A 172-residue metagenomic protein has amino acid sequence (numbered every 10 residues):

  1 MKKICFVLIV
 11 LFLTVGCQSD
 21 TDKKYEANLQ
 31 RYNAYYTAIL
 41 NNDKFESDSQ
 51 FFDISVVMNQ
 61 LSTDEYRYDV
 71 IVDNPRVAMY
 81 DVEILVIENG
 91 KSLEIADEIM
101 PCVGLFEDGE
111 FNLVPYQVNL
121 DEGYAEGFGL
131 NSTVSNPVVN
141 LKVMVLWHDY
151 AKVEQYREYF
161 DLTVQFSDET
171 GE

Functional and structural regions predicted by a protein language model:
M1-I4: Positively charged n-region of N-terminal signal peptides that target proteins for export
V7: Extended basic-aromatic, gly/pro-enriched interface segments that bind polyanionic ligands
L13-G16: C-terminal motif of bacterial Sec signal peptides marking the signal peptidase cleavage site
Q18-G104, Q117-N119: N-terminal export/targeting and maturation segments
P75-A78, D149-Y156: Short, cysteine-centered beta-strand-loop-beta hairpins and adjacent loop/turn segments enriched in charged/polar
L93-V153: Short, solvent-exposed, Trp/other aromatic-anchored flexible loops in extracytoplasmic proteins
V153-E172: Short beta-strand elements
